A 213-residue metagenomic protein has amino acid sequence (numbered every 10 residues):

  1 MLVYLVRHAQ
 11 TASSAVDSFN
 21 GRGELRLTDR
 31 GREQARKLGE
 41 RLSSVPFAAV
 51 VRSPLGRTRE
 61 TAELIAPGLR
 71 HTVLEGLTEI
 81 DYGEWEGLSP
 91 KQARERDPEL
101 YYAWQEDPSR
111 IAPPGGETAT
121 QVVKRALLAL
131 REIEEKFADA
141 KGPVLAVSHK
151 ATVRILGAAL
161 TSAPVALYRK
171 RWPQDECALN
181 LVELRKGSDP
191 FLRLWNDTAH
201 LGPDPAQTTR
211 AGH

Functional and structural regions predicted by a protein language model:
V3, A140-S148: Generic beta-sheet signal
Y4, Q10-I65, A112-L127: Loop-to-helix element that buttresses phosphate recognition and phosphoryl-transfer chemistry
Y4, T72-L74, R193: General small-molecule cofactor/ligand-binding pocket signal
A9, K150, T198: Active-site metal-binding loops of divalent metal-dependent hydrolases
R36-Y102: Phosphate-coordination/substrate-recognition cap region in phosphate-metabolizing enzymes
R41, L64, G68, E132 (+2 more regions): Active-site catalytic microenvironments for nucleophilic, acid-base chemistry
Y82-R94, E135, D139-G142, A158-H213: Acidic, low-complexity terminal tails and accessory targeting/binding regions of phosphate-metabolizing enzymes
K150-R154, F191: GST superfamily/GST-like fold recognition
